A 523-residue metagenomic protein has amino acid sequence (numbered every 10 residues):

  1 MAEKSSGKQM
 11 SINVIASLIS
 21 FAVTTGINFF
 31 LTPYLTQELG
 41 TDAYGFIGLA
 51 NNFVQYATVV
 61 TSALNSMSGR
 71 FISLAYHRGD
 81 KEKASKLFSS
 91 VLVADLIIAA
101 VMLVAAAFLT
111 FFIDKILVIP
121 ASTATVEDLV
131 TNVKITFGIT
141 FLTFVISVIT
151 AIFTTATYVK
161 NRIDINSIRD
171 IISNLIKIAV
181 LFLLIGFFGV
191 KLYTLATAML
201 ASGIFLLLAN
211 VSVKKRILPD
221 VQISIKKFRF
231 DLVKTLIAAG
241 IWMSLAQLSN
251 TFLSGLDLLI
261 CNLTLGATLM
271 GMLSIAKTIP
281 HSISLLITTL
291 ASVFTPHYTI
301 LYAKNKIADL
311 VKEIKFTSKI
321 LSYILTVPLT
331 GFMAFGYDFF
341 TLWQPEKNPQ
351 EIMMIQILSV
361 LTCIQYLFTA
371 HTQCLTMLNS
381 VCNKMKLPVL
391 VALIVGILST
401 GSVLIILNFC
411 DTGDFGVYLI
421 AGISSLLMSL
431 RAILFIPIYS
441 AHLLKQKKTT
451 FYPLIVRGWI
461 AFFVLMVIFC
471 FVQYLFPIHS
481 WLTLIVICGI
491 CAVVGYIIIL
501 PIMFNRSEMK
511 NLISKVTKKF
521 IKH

Functional and structural regions predicted by a protein language model:
M1-M10, A124, L192-A196, N210-S254 (+4 more regions): Interhelical loop/hinge segments that connect adjacent transmembrane helices in multipass membrane
A2, H442-I455, M466-H523: Membrane-proximal transmembrane or re-entrant/amphipathic helices at the cytosolic face
K8-L74, L103-A107, T143, I178 (+3 more regions): Signature of the first transmembrane helix
I12-F29, A198-K214, F230-I300, I320 (+6 more regions): Transmembrane helical elements of multi-pass membrane transporters/channels
Q37-E38, N161-D164, L175-L208, K386 (+4 more regions): Membrane-interface helix-loop junctions in multi-pass transport and translocation proteins
S62-R78, V159, P219, A276 (+3 more regions): Helix-loop junctions and terminal segments of transmembrane helices in multi-pass membrane transport/translocation
I113-I139, F332-Y366, D414-F415, L444: Interfacial segments at transmembrane-helix termini and the short loops linking adjacent helices
L142-I172, F182, Y193, V360-V395: Membrane-interface junctions at transmembrane-helix termini in multi-pass inner-membrane proteins
